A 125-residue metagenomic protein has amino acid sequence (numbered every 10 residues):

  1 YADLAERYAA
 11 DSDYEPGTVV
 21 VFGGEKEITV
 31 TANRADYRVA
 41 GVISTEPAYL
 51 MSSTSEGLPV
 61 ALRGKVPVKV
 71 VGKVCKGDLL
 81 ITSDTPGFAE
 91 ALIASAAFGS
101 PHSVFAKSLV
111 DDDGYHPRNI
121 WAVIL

Functional and structural regions predicted by a protein language model:
Y1-L125: Extracellular receptor-binding modules and their adjoining Ser/Thr/Gly/Asp/Asn-rich linkers
